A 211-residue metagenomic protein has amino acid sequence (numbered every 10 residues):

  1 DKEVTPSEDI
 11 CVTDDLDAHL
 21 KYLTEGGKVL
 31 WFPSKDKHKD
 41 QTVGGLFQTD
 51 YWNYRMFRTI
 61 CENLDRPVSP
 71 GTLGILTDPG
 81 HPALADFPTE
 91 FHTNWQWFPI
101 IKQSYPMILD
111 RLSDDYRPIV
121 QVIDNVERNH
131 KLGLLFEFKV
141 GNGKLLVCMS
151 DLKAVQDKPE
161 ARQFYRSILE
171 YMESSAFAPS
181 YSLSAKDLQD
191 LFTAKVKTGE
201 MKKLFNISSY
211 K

Functional and structural regions predicted by a protein language model:
E3-T5, K35-Q41, R55-E160, A176-K211: Catalytic beta-strand/loop cores that center a nucleophilic Ser/Cys/Thr and support acyl-enzyme chemistry
T5-R55, K139-C148, I168-Y171, K211: Short alpha-beta junction capping motif
E160-E173: Short amphipathic C-terminal alpha-helix that caps PH/PH-like domains
